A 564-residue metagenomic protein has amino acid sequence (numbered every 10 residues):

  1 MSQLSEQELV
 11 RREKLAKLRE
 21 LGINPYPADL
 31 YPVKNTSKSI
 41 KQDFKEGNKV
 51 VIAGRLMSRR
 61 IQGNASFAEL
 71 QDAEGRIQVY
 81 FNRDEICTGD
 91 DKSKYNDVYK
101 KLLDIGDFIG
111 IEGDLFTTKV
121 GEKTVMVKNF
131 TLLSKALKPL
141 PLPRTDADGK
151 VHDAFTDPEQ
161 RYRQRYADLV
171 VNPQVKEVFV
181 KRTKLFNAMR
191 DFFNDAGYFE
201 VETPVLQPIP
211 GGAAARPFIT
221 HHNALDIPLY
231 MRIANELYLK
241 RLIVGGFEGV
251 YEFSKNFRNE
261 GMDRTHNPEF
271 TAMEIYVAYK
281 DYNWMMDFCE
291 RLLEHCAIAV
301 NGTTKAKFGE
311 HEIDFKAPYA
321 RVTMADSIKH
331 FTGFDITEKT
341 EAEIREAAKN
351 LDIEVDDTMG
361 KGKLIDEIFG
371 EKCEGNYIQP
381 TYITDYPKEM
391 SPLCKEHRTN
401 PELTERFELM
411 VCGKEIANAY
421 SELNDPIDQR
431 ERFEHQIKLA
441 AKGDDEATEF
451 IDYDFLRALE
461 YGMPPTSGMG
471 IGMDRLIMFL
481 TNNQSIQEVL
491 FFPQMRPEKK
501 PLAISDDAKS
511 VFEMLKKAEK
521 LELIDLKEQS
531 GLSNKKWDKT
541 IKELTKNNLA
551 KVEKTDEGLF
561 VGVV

Functional and structural regions predicted by a protein language model:
M1-A503, A550: Class II aminoacyl-tRNA synthetase catalytic cores and aaRS-like
Y31, L206, T540, E557-G558: Residue-level "edge-of-site" marker
P501-A508, E522, V552-V564: Short, cationic-aromatic polyanion-contact patches
A508-L515: Hydrophobic residues on short alpha-helical segments
K517-S530: Short acidic, hydrophobic short linear motifs in intrinsically disordered regions
L532-T545: Short amphipathic alpha-helical interaction segments
T545-K551: Short, solvent-exposed alpha-helical "recognition" segments
